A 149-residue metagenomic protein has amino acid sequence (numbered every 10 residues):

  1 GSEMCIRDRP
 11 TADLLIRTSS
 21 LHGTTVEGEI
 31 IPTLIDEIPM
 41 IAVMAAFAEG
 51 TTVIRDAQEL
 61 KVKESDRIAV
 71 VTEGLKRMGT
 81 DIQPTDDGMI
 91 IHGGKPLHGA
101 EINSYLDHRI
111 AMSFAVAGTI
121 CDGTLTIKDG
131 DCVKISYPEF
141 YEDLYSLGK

Functional and structural regions predicted by a protein language model:
G1-I6: Short, small-residue-biased leader/transition segments that mark boundaries at the very start of proteins
R7-L14, T51-T52, G79-M89: Flexible, glycine/charged-enriched surface loops at secondary-structure junctions
R17-K63, I90-I135: Structural motif
V43, I68, L75, V116 (+1 more regions): Hydrophobic, well-ordered secondary-structure elements that form the walls of internal hydrophobic environments
A69, P138: Conserved catalytic core of two-component sensor histidine kinases
M78, L147: Conserved dinucleotide-binding and phosphotransfer motif residues
